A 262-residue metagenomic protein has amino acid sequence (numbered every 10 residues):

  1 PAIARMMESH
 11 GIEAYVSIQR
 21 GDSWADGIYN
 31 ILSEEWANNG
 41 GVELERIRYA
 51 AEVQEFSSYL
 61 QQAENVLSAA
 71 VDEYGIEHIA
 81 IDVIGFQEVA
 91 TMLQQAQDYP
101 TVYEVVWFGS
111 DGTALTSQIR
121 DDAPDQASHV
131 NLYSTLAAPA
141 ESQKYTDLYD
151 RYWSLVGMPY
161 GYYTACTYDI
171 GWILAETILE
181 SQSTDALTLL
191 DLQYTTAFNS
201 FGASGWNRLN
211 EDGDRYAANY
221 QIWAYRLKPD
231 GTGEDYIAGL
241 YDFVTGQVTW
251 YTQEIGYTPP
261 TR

Functional and structural regions predicted by a protein language model:
P1-D98, A140-Q143: Extracellular/periplasmic Venus flytrap/periplasmic-binding protein
I3, M7, I170-I178: Buried hydrophobic packing segments
S9-G11, D72-I76, Y99-V102, P124-S128 (+1 more regions): Extracellular/periplasmic catalytic domains that process cell-envelope and extracellular macromolecules
R20, S110-G112, L227: Cofactor-binding loop segments of dinucleotide-utilizing enzymes, especially the Rossmann-like FAD- and NAD(P)+-binding
R20-I31, S117-Q118, A165-G171: Extracytoplasmic ligand-binding site segments that recognize negatively charged/polar headgroups
L93-Y168, Q182, T249-P260: Extracellular/periplasmic periplasmic-binding protein-like sensory domains
Y152-T164, A175-I237: Segments of small-molecule ligand-sensing domains
Q193-A197, K228-R262: Conserved C-terminal helix/tail region of periplasmic/extracytoplasmic solute-binding proteins
